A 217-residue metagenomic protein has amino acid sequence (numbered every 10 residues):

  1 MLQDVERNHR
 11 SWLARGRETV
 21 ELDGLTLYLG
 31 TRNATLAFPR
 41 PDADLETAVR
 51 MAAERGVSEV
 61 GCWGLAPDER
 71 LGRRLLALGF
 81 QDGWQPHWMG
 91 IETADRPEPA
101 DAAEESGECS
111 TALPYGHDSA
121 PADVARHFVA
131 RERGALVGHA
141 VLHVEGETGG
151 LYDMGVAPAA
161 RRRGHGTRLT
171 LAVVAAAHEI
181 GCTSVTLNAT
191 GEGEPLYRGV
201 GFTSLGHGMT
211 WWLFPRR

Functional and structural regions predicted by a protein language model:
M1-D4, A100-A112: A short beta-loop-alpha structural element at the N-terminal edge of CoA-dependent acyl/N-acetyltransferase catalytic
M1-R55, P67-G72: N-terminal charged segments
G30-R40, H143-Y152, R161: A conserved beta-turn-beta hairpin within the catalytic core of GNAT-like acetyltransferases that forms part
P41-D101, W211-L213: Acyl-donor-binding surface of acyltransferase catalytic domains
D44-R50, V156-P158, R162-A175, E179 (+1 more regions): Conserved acetyl-CoA-binding loop-helix of GNAT-fold acetyltransferases
R55-L65, A177-A189: Conserved GNAT acetyl-CoA-binding A-motif
D68-D82, T167, E179, G191-G208 (+1 more regions): Conserved active-site alpha-helix within GNAT-family acetyltransferase domains
D118-A157: A conserved beta-strand-loop-helix scaffold within acyl/acetyltransferase catalytic domains
